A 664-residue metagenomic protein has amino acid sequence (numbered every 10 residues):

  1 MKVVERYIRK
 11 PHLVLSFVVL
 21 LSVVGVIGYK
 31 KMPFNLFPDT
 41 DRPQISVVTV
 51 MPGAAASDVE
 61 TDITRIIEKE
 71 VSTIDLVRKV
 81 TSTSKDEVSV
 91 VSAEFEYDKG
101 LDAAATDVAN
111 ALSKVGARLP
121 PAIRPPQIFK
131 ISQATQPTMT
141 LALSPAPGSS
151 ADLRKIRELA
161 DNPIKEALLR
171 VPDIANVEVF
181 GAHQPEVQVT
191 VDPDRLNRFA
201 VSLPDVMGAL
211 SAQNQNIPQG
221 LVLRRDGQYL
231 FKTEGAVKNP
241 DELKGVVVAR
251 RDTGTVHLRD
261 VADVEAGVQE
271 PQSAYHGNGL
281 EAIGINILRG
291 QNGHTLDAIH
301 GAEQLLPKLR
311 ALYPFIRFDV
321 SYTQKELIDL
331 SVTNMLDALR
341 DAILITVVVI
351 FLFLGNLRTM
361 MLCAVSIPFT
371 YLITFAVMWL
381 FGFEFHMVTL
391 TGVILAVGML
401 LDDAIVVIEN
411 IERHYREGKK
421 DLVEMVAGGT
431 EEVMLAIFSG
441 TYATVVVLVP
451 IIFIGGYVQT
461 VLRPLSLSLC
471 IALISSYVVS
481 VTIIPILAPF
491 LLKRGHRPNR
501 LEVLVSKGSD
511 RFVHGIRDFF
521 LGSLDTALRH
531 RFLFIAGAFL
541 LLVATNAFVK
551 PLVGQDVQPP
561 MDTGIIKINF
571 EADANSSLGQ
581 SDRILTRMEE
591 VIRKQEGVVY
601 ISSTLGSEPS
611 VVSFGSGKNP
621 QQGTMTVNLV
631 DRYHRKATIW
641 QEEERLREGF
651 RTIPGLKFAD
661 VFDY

Functional and structural regions predicted by a protein language model:
M1-F34, E431-V433, V503-V557, E644: Signature of alpha-helical transmembrane segments and their immediate interfacial
H12, L20-A54, S113-I123, W379 (+6 more regions): Transmembrane helices with small-residue packing motifs
L15-S16, L20-K31, D62-K79, S92 (+11 more regions): Surface-exposed amphipathic alpha-helical segments in non-transmembrane regions that serve as interaction surfaces
G25-Y29, L344-L352, N356-R413, F453 (+1 more regions): Hydrophobic transmembrane alpha-helices and their membrane-interface caps in long multi-pass transport proteins
E270-N292, P620: Small-residue transmembrane helix packing/gating motifs
Q291-G293, I299-L344, V377, F385-M387: Membrane-helix entry/capping segments
S321, I328, V332, I408 (+1 more regions): Helix-loop junctions and hydrophobic alpha-helical segments within the transmembrane domains of large membrane
V348-F353, I373-V388, F438-P489, N546: Hydrophobic, glycine/alanine-rich multi-pass transmembrane helices and their short helix-loop junctions in large
